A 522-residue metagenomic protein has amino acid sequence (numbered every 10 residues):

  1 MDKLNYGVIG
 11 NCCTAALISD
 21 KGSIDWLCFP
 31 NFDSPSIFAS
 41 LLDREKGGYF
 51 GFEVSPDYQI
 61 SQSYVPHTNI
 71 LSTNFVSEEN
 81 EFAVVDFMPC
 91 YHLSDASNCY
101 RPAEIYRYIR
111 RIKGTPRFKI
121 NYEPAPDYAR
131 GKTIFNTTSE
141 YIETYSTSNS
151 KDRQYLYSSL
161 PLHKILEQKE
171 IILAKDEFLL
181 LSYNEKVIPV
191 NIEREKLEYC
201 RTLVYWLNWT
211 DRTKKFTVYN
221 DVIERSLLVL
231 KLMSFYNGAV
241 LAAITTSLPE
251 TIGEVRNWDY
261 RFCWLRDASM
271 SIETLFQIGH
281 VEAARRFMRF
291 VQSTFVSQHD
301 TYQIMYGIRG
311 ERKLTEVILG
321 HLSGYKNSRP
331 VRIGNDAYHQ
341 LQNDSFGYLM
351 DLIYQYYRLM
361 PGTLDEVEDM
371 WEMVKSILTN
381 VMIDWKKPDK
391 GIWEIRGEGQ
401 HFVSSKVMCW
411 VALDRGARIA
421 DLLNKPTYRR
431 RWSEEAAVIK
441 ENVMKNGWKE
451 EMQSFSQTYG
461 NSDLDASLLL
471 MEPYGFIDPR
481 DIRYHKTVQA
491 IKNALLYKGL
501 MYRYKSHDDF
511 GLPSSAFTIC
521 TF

Functional and structural regions predicted by a protein language model:
M1-F522: Acidic, mature catalytic/reactive cores of soluble proteins
